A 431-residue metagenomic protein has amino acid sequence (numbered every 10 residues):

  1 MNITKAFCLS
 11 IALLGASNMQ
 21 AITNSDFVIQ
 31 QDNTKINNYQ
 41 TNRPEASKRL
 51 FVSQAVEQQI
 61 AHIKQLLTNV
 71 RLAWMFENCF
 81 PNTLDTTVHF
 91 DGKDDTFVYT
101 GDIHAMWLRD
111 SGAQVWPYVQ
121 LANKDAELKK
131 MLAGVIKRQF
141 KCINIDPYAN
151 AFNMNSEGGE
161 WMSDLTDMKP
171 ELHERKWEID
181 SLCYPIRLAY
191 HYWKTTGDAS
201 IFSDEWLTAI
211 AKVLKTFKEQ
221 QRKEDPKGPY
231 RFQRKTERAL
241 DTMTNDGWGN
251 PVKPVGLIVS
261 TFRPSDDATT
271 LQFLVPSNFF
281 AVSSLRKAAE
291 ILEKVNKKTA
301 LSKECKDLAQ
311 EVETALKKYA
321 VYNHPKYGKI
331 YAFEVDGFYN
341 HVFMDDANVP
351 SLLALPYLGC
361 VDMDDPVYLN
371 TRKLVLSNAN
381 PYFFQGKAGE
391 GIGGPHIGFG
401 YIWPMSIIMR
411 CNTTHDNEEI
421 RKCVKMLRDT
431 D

Functional and structural regions predicted by a protein language model:
M1-C8: Bacterial N-terminal signal peptides that target proteins for export
C8-G15: Bacterial N-terminal signal peptides
I22-R109: Low-complexity, Ser/Thr/Pro/Gly-enriched N-terminal "stalk/linker" regions
Q54-T68, A113-A126, Y184-A199, F279-K298 (+3 more regions): Well-ordered alpha-helical scaffold segments within catalytic/enzyme domains
M75, A126-C142, A199-K218, A288 (+3 more regions): Extended, well-ordered alpha-helical scaffold segments
H104-L132, I136-L240: Aromatic-rich carbohydrate-recognition surfaces in CAZymes
L108, N144-Y148, F152-N155, D167-P170 (+3 more regions): Extended ligand-binding clefts on enzyme/binding-domain cores
K387-D431: C-terminal hydrophobic structural anchor segments that stabilize assembly/packing rather than catalytic chemistry
